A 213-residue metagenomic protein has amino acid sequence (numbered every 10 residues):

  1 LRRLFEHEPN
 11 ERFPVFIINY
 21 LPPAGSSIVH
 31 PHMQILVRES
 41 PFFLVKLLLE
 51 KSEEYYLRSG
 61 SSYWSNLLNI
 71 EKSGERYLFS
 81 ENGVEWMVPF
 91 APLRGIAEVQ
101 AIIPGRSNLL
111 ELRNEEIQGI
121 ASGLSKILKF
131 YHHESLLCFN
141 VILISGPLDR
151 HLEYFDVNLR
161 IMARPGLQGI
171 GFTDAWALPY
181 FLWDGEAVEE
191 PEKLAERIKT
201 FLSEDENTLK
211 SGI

Functional and structural regions predicted by a protein language model:
L1-I213: HIT superfamily nucleotide-processing domains
